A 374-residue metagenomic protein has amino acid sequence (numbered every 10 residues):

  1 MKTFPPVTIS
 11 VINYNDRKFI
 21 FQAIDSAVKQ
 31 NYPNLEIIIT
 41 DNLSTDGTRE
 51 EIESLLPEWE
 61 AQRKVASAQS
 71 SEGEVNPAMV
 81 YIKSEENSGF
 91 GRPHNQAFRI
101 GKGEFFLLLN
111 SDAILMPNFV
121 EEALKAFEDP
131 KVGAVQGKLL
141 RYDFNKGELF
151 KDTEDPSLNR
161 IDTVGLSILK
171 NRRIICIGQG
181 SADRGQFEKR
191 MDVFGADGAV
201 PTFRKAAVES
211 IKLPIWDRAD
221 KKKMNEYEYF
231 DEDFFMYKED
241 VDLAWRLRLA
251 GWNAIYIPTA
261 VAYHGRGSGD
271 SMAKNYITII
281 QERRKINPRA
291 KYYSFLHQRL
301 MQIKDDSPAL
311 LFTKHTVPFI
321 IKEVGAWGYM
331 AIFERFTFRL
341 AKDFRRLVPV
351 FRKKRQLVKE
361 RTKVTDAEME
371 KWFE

Functional and structural regions predicted by a protein language model:
M1-K29: N-proximal low-complexity "stem/linker" segments adjacent to membrane-targeting elements
P5-T8, E36, D242: Cell-envelope/extracellular polymer assembly enzymes that use nucleotide-activated donors
S26-E86, Q96: Acidic donor-binding segment of Leloir-type glycosyltransferases
S84-G101, S111, E122: Glycine-rich, basic loop-to-helix element that forms the pyrophosphate-binding segment of sugar-nucleotide handling
F106: Short aromatic/hydrophobic "clamp" motif used to bind/position activated sugar donors
M116-R173: Conserved donor NDP-sugar-binding/catalytic core segment of glycosyltransferases
F194-S268: A short, conserved alpha-helix in the catalytic core of glycosyltransferases
K304-E374: Non-catalytic, C-terminal membrane-associated alpha-helical segments of glycosyltransferases
